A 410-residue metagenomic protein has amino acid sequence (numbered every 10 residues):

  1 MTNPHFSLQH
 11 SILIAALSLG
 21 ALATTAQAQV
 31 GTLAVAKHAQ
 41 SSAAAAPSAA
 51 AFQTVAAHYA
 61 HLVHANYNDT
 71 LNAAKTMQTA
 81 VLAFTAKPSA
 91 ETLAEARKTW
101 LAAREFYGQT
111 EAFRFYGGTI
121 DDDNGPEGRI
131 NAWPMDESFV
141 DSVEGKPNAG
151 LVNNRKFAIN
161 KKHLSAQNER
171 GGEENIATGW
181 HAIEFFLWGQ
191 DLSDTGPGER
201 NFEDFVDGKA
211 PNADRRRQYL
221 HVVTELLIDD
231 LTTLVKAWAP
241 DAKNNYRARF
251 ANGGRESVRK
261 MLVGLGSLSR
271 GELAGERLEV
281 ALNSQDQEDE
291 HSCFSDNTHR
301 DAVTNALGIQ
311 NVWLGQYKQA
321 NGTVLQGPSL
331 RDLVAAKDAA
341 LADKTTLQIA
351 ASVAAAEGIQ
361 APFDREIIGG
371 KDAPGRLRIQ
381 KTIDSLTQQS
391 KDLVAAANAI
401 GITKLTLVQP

Functional and structural regions predicted by a protein language model:
T2-L13: Bacterial N-terminal signal peptides that target proteins for export
S11-L22: Bacterial N-terminal signal peptides
A26-A28, A36: Boundary at the C-terminal end of the N-terminal hydrophobic targeting segment
L33-P410: Mature extracytoplasmic or organellar-lumen-exposed domains after removal of signal/transit peptides
